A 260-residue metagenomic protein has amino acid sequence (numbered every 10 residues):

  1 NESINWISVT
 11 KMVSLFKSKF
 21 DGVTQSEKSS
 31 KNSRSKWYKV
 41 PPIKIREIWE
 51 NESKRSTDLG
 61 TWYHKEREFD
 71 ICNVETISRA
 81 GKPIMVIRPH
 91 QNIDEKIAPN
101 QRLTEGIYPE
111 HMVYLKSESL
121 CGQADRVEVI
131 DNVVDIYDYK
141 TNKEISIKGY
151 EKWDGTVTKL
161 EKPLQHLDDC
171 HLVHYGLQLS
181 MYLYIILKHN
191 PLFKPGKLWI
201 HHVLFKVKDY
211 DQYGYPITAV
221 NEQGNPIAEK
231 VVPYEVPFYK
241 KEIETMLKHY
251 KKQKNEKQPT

Functional and structural regions predicted by a protein language model:
N1-C121: Metal-dependent nuclease catalytic cores that hydrolyze phosphodiester bonds in DNA/RNA, characterized by
E52, K159-L172: Short histidine-centered catalytic/ligand-binding loop motif
H64, G122-G149, G155-K162, Y182: Conserved catalytic cores of phosphodiester-cleaving nucleases, focusing on short active-site segments
I71, E75, T141, Y184-P191: Hydrophobic/aromatic-lined pockets within catalytic cores
G81-I84, A98-P99, L103-T104, R126 (+3 more regions): DEDD superfamily 3′-5′ metal-dependent exonuclease/proofreading module
Y114, T141-E144, H189, F205-K206: Short, solvent-exposed loop/turn segments at secondary-structure junctions
Y114, V127-V129, V203: A generic structural motif
D168-G176, S180-T260: Metal-dependent nuclease catalytic regions and adjoining charged, substrate-binding loops involved in nucleic-acid end
